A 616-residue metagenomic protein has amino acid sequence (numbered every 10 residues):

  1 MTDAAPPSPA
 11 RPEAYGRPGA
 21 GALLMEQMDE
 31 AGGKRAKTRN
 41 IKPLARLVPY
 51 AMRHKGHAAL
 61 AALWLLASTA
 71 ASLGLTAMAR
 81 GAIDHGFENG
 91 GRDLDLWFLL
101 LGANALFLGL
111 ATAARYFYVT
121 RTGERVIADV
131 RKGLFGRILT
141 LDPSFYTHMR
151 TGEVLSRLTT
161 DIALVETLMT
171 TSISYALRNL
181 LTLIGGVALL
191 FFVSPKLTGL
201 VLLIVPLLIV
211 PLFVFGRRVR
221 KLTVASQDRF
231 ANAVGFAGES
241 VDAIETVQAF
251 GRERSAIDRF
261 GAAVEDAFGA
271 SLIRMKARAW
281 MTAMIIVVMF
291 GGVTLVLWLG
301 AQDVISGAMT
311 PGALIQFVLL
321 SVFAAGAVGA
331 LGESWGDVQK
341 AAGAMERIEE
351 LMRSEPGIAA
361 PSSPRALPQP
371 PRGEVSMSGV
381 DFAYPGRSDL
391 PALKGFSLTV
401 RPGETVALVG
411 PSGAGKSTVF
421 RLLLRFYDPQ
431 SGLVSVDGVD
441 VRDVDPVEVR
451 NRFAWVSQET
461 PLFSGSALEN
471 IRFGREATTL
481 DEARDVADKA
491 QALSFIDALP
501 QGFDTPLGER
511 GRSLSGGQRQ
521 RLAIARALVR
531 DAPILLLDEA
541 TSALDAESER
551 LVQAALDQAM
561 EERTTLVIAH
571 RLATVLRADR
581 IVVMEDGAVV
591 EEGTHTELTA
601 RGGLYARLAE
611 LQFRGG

Functional and structural regions predicted by a protein language model:
M1-A71, F87-L101, R115-V119, G123 (+8 more regions): Membrane-integrated ABC transporters
D3, A58-A111, Y118, F191-K196 (+3 more regions): Transmembrane helix-loop-helix hairpins at lipid-water interfaces of multipass membrane proteins, especially the type-1
K42-P43, A51, R115, V119-G123 (+2 more regions): Juxtamembrane loop-to-helix connectors within ABC transporter transmembrane domains
V48, P143-S144, T160-M169, I173 (+9 more regions): An intracellular "coupling" helix at the cytosolic face of ABC transporter transmembrane type-1 domains
R53, H57-A67, T171-A225, V296-M309 (+1 more regions): Transmembrane helices of ABC transporter permease
G74, N104-G123, S174-L181, L200-D228 (+4 more regions): Alpha-helical transmembrane segments of multi-pass membrane proteins
G90-W97, A103, L189-L203, I273 (+2 more regions): Helix-loop-helix
P368-G616: ABC-type nucleotide-binding domain
